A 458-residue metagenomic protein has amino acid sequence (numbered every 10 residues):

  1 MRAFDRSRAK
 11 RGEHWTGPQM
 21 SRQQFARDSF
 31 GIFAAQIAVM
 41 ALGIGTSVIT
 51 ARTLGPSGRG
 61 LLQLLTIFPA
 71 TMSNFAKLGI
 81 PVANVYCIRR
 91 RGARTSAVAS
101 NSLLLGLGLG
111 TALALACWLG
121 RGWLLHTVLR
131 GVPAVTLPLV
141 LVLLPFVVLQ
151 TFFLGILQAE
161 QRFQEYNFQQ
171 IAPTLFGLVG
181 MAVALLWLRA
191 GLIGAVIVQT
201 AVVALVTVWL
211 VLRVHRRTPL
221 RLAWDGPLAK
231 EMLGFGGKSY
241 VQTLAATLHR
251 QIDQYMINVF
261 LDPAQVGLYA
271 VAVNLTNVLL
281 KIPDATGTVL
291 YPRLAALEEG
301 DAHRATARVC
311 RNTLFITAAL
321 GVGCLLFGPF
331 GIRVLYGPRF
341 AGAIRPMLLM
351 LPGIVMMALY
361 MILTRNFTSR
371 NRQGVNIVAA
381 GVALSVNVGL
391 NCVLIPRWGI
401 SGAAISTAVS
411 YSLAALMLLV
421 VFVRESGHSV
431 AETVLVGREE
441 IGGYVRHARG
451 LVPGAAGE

Functional and structural regions predicted by a protein language model:
R2-D5, Q23-P81, G110, A114-W118 (+4 more regions): Signature of the first transmembrane helix
S7-R22, Q164, L188, L192-V196 (+4 more regions): Interhelical loop/hinge segments that connect adjacent transmembrane helices in multipass membrane
G17, S57, R121-V140, L326-V355: Interfacial segments at transmembrane-helix termini and the short loops linking adjacent helices
R27-I44, P173, G177, A195-L210 (+4 more regions): Transmembrane helical elements of multi-pass membrane transporters/channels
R27-M40, L64-L65, N74-G122, V135-P138 (+1 more regions): Membrane-water interface segments that mark the loop-to-transmembrane alpha-helix transition
N74-A93, A159, A272, T276-G300 (+1 more regions): Helix-loop junctions and terminal segments of transmembrane helices in multi-pass membrane transport/translocation
C87-R90, F146-Q170, A296, P352-A379: Membrane-interface junctions at transmembrane-helix termini in multi-pass inner-membrane proteins
A134, P138, N167-R216, V382-V386 (+1 more regions): Hydrophobic alpha-helical transmembrane segments
